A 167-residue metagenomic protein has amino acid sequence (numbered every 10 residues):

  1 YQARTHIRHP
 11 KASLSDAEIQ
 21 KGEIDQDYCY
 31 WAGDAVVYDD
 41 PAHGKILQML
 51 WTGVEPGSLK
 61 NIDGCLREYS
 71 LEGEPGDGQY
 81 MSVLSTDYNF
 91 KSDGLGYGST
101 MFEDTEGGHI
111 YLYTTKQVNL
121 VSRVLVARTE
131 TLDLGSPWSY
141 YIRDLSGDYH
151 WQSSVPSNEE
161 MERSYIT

Functional and structural regions predicted by a protein language model:
Y1-Y28, V37-D93, D104-T167: Beta-rich carbohydrate-recognition and catalytic domains
A32-D34, G98-T100: Conserved beta-strand position repeated once per blade in WD40 beta-propeller domains
